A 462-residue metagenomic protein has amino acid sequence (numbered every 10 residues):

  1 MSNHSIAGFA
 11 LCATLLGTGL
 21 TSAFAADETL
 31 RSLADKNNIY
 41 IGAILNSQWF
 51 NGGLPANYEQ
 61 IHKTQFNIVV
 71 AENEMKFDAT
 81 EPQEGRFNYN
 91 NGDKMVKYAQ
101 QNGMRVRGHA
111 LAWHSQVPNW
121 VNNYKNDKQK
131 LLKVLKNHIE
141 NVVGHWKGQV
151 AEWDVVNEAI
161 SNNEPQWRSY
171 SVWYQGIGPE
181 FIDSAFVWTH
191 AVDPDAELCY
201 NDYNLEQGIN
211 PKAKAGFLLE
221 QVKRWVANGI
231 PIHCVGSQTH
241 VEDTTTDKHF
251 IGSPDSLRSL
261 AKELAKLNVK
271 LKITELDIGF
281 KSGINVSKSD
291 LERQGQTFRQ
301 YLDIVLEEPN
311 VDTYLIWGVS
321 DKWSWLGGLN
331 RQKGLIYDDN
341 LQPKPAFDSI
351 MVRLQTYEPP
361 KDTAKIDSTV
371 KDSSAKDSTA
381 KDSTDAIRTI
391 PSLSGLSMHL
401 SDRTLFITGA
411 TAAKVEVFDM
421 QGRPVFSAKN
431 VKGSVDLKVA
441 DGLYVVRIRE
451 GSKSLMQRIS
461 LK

Functional and structural regions predicted by a protein language model:
F9-G19: Bacterial N-terminal signal peptides
E28-R31, T64-P82, N90-L205, V269 (+1 more regions): Substrate-binding cleft and catalytic face of glycoside hydrolase catalytic domains, especially the flexible beta-alpha
S32-I39, N46-E59, S169-V286: Noncatalytic carbohydrate-binding groove/subsite architecture in carbohydrate-active enzymes
E81, Y124, N141, H145 (+4 more regions): Aromatic-rich peripheral "rim/lid" segments of glycoside hydrolase catalytic domains that contact and position glycan
P359-T404: Residue-level detector of functionally pivotal "anchor" positions at catalytic/ligand-binding pockets or at interdomain
T404, P424-A440, S452-L455: Glycine-centered tight-turn motifs at strand-turn-strand junctions
F418-P424, Y444: Short, glycine-anchored, charge-dense loop/turn motifs used at functional sites
L443-K462: C-terminal tail/sorting-segment detector
